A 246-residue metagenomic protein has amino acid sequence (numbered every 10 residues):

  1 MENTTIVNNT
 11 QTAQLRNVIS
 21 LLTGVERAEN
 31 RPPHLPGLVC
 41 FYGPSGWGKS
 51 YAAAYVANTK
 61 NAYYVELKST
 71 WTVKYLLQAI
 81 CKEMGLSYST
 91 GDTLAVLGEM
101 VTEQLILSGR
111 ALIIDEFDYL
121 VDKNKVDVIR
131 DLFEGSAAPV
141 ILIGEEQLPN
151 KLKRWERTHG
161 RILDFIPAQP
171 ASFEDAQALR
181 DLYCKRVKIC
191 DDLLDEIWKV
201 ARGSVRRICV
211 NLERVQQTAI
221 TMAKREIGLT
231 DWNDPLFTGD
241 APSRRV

Functional and structural regions predicted by a protein language model:
E2-T23, G46-A54, E174, A178-V246: C-terminal alpha-helical "lid" subdomain
L15-L38: Pre-Walker A (pre-P-loop) alpha-helix and adjacent loop at the N terminus of AAA/AAA+ ATPase modules, a conserved
R31-A53: Walker A/P-loop nucleotide-binding motif
L38-S45, L132-E156: Sensor-1/coupling segment of RecA-like P-loop NTPase cores
A57-S69: Conserved catalytic segments around the Walker B and adjacent sensor/switch elements of P-loop NTPase domains
A62, K153-P170: A short helix-turn-beta junction within AAA+ P-loop NTPase domains corresponding to the substrate/partner-engaging
L67-S69, E145-E146, L163-D175: Conserved AAA+ ATPase "SRH/arginine-finger" region at the nucleotide-binding site
T72, Q78, S89-G135, P139 (+4 more regions): Mid-core helix/loop region of P-loop NTP-binding domains shared across ATPases and GTPases
